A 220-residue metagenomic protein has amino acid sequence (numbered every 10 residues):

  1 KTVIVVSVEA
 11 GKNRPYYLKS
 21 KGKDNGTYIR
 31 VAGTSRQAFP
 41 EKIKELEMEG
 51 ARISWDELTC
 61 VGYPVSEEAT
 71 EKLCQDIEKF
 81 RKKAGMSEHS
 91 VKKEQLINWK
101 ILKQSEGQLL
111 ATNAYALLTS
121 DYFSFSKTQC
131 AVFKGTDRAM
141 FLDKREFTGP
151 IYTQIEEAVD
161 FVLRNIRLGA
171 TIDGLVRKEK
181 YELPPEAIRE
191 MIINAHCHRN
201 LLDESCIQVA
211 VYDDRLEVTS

Functional and structural regions predicted by a protein language model:
K1-S220: Conserved N-terminal catalytic/coupling substructures associated with nucleotide/phosphate chemistry
